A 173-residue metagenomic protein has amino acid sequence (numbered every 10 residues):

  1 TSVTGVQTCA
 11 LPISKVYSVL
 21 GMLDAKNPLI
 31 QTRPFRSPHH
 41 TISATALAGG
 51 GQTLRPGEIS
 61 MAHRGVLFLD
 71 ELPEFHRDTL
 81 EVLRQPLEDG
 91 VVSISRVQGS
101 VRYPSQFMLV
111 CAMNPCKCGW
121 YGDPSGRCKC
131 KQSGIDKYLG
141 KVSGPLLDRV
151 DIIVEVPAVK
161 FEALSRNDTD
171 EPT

Functional and structural regions predicted by a protein language model:
T1-C9: Single conserved hydrophobic/aromatic residue that forms the stacking wall/gate of nucleotide- or nucleobase-binding
A10-S60: P-loop NTPase nucleotide-binding/switch module
F35-R36, R55, I59-R64, I94-N114 (+2 more regions): AAA+/SF3 P-loop NTPase mechanochemical coupling elements
P38-S43, R55-E88, W120-P124, S143-L147 (+1 more regions): Conserved AAA+/SF3 P-loop NTPase catalytic/coupling segment centered on the Walker-B
A48-T53, G90-S95, S133-K137: Short gly/ser/thr-rich secondary-structure transition/capping motifs
D70-L72, V97-Q98, C111-C116, S133-G134 (+1 more regions): A short beta-strand-to-loop transition that corresponds to the Sensor-1 phosphate-sensing loop of AAA+ P-loop ATPases
E81-V101: Conserved catalytic/switch belt of AAA+ P-loop NTPases
C130-G144: Flexible active-site lid/hinge loop adjacent to a nucleotide/diphosphate and Mg2+-phosphate binding pocket
